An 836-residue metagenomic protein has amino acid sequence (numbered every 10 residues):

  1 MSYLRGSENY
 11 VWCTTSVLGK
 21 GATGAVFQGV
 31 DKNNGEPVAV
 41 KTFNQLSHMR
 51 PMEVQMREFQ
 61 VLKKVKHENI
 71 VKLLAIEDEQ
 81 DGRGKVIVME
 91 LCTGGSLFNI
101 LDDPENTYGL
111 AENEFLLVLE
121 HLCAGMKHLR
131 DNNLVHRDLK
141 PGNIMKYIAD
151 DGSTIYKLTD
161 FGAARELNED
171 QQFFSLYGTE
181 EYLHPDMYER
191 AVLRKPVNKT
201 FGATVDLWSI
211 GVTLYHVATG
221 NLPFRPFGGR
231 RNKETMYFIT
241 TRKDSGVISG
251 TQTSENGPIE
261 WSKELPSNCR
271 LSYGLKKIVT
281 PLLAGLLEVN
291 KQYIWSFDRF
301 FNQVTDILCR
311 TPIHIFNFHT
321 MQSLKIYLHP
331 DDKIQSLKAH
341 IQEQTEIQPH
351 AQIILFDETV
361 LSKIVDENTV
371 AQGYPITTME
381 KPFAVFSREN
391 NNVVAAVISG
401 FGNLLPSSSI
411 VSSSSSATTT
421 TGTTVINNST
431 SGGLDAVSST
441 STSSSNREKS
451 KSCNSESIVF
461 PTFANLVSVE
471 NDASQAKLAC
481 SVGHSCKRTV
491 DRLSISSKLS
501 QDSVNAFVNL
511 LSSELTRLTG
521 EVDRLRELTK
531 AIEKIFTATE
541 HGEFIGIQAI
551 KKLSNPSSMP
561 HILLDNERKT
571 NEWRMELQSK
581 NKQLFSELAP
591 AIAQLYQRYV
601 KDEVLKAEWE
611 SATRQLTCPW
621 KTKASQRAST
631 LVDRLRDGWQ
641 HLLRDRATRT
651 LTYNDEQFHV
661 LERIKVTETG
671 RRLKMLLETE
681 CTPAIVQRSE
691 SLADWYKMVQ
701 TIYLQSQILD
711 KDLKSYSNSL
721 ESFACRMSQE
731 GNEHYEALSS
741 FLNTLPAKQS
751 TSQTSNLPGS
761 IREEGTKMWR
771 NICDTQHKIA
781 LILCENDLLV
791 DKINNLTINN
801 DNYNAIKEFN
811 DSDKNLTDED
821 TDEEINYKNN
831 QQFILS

Functional and structural regions predicted by a protein language model:
T15-A22, V26: Protein kinase glycine-rich loop
A25-L46: Glycine-rich ATP phosphate-binding loop
T42-V65: Conserved N-lobe beta3->alphaC-helix segment of eukaryotic protein kinase catalytic domains
K72-R83: Short beta-strand micro-motifs within the conserved protein kinase catalytic domain, predominantly in the N-lobe
G82, P223-V289: C-terminal lobe of the eukaryotic/viral protein kinase catalytic domain
G82-S96: Conserved short submotifs of the Hanks-type protein kinase catalytic core that shape the nucleotide-binding pocket
V118-L119: Activation segment signature within eukaryotic-like protein kinase domains
